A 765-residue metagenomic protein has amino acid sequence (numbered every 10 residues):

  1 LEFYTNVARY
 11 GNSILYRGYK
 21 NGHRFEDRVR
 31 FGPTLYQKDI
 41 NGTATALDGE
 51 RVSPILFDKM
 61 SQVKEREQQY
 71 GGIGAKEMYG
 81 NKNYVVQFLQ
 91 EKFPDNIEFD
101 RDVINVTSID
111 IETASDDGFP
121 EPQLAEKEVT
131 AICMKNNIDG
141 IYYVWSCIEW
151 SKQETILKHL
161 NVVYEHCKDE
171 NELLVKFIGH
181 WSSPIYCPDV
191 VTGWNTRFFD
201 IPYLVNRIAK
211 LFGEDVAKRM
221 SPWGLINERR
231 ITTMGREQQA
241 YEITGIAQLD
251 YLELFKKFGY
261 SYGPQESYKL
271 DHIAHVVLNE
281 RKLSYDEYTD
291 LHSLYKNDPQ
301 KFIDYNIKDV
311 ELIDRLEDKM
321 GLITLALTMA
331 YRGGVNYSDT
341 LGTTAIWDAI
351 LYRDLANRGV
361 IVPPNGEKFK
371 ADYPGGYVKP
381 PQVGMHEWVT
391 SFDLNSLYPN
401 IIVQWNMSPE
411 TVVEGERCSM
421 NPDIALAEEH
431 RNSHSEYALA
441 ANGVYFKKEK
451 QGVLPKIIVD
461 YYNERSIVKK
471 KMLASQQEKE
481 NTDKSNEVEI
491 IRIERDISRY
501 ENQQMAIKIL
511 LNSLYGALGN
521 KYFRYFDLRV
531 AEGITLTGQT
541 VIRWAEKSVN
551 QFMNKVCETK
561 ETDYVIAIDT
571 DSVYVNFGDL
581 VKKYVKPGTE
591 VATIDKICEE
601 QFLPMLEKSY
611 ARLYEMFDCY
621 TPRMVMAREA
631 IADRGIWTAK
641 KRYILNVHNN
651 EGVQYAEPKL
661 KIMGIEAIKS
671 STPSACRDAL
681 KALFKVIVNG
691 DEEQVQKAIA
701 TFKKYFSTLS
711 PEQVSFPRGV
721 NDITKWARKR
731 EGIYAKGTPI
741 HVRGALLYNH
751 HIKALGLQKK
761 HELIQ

Functional and structural regions predicted by a protein language model:
L1-C187, K308, L312-Y331, S338-G375 (+4 more regions): DnaQ-like (DEDDh/DEDDy) 3′-5′ exonuclease domain used for proofreading and 3′-end trimming on nucleic acids
I109, L249-D250, G384-L397, R465-V468: Conserved catalytic palm subdomain of right-hand nucleotidyl-transferase polymerases, strongest for RNA-directed enzymes
Y142-W145, K152-T155, N161-Y164, K168 (+3 more regions): Active-site-proximal helix-loop-helix substrate-binding element of RNase H-like nuclease domains
F177-Y203: Proline-aspartate-enriched helix->loop->beta-strand connector
T289-P409, G415-E416, E487-M553, A567 (+6 more regions): Common nucleic-acid-contacting/processivity interface regions adjacent to the catalytic cores of nucleic-acid enzymes
I458-K479, I507: Non-transmembrane amphipathic alpha-helical segments
V573-F602: Catalytic palm subdomain of template-directed nucleic-acid polymerases, centered on the conserved carboxylate motif
E599, L603-Q765: C-terminal, non-catalytic extensions of nucleic-acid polymerases
